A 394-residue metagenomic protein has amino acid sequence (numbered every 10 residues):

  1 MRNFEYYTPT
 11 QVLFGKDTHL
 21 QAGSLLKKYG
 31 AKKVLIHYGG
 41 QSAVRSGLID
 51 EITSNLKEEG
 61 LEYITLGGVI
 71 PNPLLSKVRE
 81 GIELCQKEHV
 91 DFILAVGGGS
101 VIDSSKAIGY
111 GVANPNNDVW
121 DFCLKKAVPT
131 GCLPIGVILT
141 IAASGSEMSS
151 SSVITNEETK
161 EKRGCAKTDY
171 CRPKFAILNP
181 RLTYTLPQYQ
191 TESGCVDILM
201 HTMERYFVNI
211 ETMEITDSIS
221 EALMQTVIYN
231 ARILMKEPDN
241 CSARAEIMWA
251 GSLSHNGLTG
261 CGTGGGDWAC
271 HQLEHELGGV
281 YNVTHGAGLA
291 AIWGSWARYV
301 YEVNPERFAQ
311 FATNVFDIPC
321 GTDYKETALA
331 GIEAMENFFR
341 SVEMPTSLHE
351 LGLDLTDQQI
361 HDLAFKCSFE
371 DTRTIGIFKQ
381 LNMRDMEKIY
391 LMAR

Functional and structural regions predicted by a protein language model:
M1-F92, L348: ATP/NTP phosphate-donor binding region
Q11, K33-L35, Y63-I64, D91-L94 (+6 more regions): Structural motif
E51-I52, I82, V101-P115, M148-S149: Short Gly/Thr/Asp-enriched flexible loops that form oxyanion-binding sites at enzyme active sites
V90-K106, T140-S146, V280-V283: Glycine/serine-rich anion-binding loops at beta->alpha junctions that coordinate negatively charged ligand groups
N114-T212, Q310: A glycine/threonine-rich phosphate-anchoring loop and its flanking beta-alpha core in nucleotide/phosphate-binding
R205, N209-A334: Active-site segments that bind and position negatively charged phosphate/pyrophosphate groups
F308, V315, P319-R394: C-terminal charged capping/lid subdomain of soluble metabolic enzymes
